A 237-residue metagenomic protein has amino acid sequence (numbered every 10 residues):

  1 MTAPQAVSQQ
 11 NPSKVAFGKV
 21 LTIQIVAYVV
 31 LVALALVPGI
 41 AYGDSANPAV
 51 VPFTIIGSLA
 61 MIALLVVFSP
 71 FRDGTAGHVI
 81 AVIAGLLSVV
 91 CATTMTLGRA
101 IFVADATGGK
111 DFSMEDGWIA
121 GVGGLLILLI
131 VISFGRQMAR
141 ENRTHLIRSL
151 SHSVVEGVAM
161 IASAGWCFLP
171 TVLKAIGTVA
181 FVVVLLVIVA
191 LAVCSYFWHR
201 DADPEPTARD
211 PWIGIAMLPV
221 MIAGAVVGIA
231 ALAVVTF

Functional and structural regions predicted by a protein language model:
M1-K110, R209, G228-T236: N-terminal topogenic module of multi-pass integral membrane proteins
A6-Q9, I62-A76, V131-L146, V193-A208: C-terminal ends of transmembrane helices
P12-V20, T171-F237: C-terminal transmembrane helix-loop-helix hairpin of multi-pass membrane proteins
I25, I56, V82-I83, I119-G123 (+3 more regions): Hydrophobic alpha-helical transmembrane segments
V29, I83-M95, S151-W166, W212-I229: Small-residue-rich segments of transmembrane alpha-helices in multi-pass membrane proteins, especially helix faces
V30, M61-L65, M95, R99 (+3 more regions): Membrane-embedded alpha-helical core segments of multi-pass
Y42-M61, S113-I130, K174-A190: Structural signature of hydrophobic alpha-helical transmembrane segments
T94-I119, F134-R143, W166-A175: Transmembrane alpha-helix boundary signature
